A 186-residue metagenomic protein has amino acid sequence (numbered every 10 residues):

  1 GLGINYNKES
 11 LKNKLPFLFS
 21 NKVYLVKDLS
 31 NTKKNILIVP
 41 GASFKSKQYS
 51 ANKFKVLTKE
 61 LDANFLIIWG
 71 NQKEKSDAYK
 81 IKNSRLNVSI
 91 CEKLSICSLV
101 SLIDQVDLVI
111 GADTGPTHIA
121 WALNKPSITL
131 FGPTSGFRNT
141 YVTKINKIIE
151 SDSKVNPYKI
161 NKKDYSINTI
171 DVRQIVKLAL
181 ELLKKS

Functional and structural regions predicted by a protein language model:
G1-S186: Catalytic machinery of carbohydrate-active enzymes, primarily nucleotide-sugar-dependent glycosyltransferases
